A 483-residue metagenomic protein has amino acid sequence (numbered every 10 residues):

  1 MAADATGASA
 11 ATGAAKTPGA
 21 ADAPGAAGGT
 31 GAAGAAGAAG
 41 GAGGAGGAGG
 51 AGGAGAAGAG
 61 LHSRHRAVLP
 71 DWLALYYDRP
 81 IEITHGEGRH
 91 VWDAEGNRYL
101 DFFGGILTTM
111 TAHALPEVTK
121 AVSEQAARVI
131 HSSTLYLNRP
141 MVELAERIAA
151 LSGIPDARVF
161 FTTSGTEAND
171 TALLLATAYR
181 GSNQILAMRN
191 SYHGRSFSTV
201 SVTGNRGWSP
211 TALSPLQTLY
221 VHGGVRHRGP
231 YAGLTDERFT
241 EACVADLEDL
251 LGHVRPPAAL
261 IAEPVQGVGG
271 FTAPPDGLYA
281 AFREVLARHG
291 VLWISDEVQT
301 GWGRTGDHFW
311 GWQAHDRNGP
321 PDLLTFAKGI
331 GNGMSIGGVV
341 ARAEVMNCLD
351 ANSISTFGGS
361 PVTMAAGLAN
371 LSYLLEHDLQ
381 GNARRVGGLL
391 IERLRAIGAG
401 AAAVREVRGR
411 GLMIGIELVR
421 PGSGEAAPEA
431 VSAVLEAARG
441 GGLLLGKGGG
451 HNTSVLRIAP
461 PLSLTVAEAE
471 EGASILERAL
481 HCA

Functional and structural regions predicted by a protein language model:
M1-A56: Small-residue-biased low-complexity repeat regions
A2-A3, G55-A483: Conserved N-terminal phosphate-binding loop of PLP-dependent enzymes in the Aspartate aminotransferase
